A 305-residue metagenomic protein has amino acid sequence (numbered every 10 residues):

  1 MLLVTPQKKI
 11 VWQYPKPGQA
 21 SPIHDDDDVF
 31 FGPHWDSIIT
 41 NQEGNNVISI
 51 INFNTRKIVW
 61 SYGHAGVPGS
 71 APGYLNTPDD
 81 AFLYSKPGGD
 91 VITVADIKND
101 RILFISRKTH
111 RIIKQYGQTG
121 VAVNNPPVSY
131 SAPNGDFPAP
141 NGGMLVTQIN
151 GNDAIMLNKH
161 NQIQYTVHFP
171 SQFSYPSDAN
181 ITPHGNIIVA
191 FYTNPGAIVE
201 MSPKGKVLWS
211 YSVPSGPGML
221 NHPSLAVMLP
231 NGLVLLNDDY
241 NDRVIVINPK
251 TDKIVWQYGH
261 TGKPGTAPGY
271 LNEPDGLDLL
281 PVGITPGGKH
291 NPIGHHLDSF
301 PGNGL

Functional and structural regions predicted by a protein language model:
M1-L305: Histidine-/acidic-rich catalytic cores in large beta-rich domains
